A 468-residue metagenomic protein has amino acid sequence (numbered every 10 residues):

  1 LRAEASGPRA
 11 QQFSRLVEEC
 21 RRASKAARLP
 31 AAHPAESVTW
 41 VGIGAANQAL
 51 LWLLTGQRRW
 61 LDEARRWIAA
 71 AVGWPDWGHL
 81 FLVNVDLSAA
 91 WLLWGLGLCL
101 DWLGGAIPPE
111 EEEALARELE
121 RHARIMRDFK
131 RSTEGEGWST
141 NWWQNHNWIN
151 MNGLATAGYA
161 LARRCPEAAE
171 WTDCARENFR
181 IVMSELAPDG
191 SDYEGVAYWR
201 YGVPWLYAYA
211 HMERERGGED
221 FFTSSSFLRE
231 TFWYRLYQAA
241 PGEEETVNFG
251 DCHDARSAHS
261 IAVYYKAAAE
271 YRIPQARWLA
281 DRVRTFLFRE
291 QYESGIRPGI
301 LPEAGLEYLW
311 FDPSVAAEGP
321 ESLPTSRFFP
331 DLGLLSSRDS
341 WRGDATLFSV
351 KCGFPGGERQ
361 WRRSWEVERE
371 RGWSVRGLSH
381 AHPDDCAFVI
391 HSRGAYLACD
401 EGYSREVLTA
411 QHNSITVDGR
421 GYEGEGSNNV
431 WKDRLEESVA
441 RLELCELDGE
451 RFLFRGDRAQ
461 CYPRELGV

Functional and structural regions predicted by a protein language model:
L1-A5, G42-R58, V72-G78, L92-E110 (+9 more regions): Well-ordered alpha-helical scaffold segments within catalytic/enzyme domains
R2-T55: N-terminal carbohydrate-binding/catalytic regions of secreted carbohydrate-active enzymes
R9-R28, E63-H79, A114-G137, E170-G190 (+2 more regions): Long, well-ordered core segments of solenoidal/helical folds
R28-H33, N84, W91, G95-A197 (+2 more regions): Active-site lining segments of carbohydrate-active enzymes
E36-T39, V85-D86, W142-N150, A160-L161 (+8 more regions): Glycan-recognition and catalytic cores of secretory/periplasmic carbohydrate-active enzymes
W40, V85-S88, W143-N150, W171-N178 (+4 more regions): Secondary-structure capping and boundary motifs in well-ordered enzyme cores
E230-W278: Acidic/histidine-rich catalytic neighborhood
R289-V468: Catalytic and substrate-binding regions of extracellular carbohydrate-active enzymes, especially polysaccharide lyases
